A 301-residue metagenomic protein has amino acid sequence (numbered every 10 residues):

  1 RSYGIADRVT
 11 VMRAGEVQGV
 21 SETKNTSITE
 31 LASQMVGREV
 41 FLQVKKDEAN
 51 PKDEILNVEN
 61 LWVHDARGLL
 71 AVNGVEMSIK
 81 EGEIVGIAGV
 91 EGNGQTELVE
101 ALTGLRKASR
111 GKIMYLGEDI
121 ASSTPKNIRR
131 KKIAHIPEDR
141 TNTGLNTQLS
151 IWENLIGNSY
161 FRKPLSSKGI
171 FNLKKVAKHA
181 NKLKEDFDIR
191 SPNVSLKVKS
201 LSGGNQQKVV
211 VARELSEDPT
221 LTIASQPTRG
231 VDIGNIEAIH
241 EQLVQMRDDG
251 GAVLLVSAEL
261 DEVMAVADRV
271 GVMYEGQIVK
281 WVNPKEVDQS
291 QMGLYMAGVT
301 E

Functional and structural regions predicted by a protein language model:
R1-E301: Glycine-rich phosphate-binding loops of nucleotide-dependent enzymes
